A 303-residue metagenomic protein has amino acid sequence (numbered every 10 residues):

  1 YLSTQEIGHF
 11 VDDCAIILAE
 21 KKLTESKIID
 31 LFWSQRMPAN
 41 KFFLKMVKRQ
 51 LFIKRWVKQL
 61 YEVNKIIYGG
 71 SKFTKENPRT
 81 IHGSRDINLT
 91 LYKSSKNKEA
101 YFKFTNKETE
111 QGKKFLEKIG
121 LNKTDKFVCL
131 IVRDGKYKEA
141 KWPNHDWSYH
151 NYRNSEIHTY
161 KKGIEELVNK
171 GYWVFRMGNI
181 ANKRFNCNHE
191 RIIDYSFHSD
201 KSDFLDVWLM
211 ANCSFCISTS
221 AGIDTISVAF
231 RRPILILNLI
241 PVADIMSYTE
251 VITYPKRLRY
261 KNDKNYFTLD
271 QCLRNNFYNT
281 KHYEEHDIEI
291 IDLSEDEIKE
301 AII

Functional and structural regions predicted by a protein language model:
Y1-T109, K113: Secretory-pathway glycan-assembly enzymes, especially type II membrane glycosyltransferases that use nucleotide-sugar
L2-A15, P38, K136-S155: A short, glycine/small-residue-rich beta-strand->loop->alpha-helix junction that serves as a flexible
S3-Q5, R36-P38, R133-Y137, I180-K183 (+2 more regions): Short, solvent-exposed loop/turn segments at secondary-structure junctions
F32-Q35, I131, R176-N179, Y195-H198 (+2 more regions): Short His-Asn-centered micro-motif
F42-L44, N182-R191, I226-S227, M246-S247: Short loop/helix-cap segments at secondary-structure boundaries that form the rim of catalytic
F73-K118, T249-I303: Leloir-type glycosyltransferase catalytic cores
D125, L130-A140, I157-D203: Catalytic donor nucleotide-activated moiety binding site of glycosyltransferases and closely related
D206-I252: A donor-sugar binding/catalytic signature common to diverse glycosyltransferases and related nucleotide-sugar
